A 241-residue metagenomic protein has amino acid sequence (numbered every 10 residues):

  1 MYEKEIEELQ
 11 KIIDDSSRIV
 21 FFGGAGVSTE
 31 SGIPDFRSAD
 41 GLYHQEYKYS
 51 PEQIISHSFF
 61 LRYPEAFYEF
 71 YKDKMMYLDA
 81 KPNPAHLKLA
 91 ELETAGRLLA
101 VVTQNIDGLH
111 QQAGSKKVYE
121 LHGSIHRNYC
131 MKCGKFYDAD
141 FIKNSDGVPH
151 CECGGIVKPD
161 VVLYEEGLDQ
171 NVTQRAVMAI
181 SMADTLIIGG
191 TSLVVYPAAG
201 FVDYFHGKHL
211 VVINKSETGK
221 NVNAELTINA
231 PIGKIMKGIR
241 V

Functional and structural regions predicted by a protein language model:
M1-V241: Conserved catalytic core of sirtuin-type NAD+-dependent deacylases
